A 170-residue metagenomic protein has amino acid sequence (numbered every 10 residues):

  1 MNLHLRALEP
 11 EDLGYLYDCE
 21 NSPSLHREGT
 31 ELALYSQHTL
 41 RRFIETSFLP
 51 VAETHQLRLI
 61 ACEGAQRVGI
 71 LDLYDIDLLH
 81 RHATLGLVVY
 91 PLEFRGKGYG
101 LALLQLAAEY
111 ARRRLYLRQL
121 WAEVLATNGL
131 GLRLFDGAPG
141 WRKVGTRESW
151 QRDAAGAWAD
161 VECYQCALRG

Functional and structural regions predicted by a protein language model:
M1-R42, G170: A short, well-structured alpha-helix characteristic of acyl/acetyltransferase catalytic modules
L3, Q66-I70, A159: Glycine-rich phosphate/pyrophosphate-binding loop shared by adenosine-nucleotide-utilizing enzymes
Q37-F94, A167-R169: Acetyl-CoA-dependent GNAT
Y90, A122-L132, W150: Conserved beta-strand-loop-alpha-helix junction that forms the acyl-donor binding cleft
F94, G98-L106: Conserved acetyl-CoA pyrophosphate-binding loop and the N-cap/start of the following alpha-helix in GNAT-like
L101-A102, A126-G145: Conserved active-site alpha-helix within GNAT-family acetyltransferase domains
R113-E123: Conserved GNAT acetyl-CoA-binding A-motif
W121-V124, G140-D160: Conserved catalytic-core motifs of GNAT/GCN5-like acyltransferases
